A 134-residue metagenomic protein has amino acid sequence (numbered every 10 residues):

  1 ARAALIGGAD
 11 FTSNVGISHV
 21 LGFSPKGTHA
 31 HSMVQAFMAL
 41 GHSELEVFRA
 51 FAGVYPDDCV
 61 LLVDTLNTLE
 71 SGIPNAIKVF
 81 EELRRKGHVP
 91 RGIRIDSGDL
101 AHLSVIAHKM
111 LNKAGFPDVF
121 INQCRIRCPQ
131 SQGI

Functional and structural regions predicted by a protein language model:
A1-P117, P129-G133: Buried, small/hydrophobic-residue-enriched core segments of structured protein domains
N122: Phosphate/diphosphate-binding loops
R125: Conserved catalytic-core subdomain
